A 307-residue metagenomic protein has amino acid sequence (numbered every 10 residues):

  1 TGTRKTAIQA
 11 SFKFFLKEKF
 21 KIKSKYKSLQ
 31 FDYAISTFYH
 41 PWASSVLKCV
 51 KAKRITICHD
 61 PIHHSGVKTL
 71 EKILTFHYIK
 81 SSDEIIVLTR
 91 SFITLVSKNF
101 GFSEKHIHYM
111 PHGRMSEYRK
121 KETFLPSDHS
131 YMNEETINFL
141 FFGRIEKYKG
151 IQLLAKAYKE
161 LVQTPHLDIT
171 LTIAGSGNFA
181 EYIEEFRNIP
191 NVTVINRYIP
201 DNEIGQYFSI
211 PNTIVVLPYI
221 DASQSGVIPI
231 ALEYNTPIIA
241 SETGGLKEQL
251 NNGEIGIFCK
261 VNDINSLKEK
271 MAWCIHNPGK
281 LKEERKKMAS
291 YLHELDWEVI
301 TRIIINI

Functional and structural regions predicted by a protein language model:
K5, P41-A43, R54-L70, E84: A short, histidine- and acid-enriched strand-loop-helix "catalytic/donor-clamping" loop that lines the nucleotide-sugar
K19, Y33-K51, S223: An aromatic- and histidine-rich active-site surface loop
K80-K121: Donor nucleotide-sugar binding/catalytic pocket of nucleotide-sugar-dependent glycosyltransferases
I137, R144-E160, E181, P229: A conserved mid-protein helix/loop that constitutes part of the nucleotide-sugar donor-binding site
Y182-I210: Nucleotide-activated donor-binding/catalytic signature segment of Leloir-type glycosyltransferases, i.e., the conserved
I214-L217, P237-A240: Short hydrophobic beta-strand element within catalytic cores of glycosyltransferases and related nucleotide-activated
P229-I230, T243-G253, I257-F258: Short acidic/histidine- and often glycine-rich active-site loop of Leloir-type glycosyltransferases that engages
N252-I264, W273-G279: Conserved acidic donor-binding segment of nucleotide-sugar-dependent glycosyltransferases
